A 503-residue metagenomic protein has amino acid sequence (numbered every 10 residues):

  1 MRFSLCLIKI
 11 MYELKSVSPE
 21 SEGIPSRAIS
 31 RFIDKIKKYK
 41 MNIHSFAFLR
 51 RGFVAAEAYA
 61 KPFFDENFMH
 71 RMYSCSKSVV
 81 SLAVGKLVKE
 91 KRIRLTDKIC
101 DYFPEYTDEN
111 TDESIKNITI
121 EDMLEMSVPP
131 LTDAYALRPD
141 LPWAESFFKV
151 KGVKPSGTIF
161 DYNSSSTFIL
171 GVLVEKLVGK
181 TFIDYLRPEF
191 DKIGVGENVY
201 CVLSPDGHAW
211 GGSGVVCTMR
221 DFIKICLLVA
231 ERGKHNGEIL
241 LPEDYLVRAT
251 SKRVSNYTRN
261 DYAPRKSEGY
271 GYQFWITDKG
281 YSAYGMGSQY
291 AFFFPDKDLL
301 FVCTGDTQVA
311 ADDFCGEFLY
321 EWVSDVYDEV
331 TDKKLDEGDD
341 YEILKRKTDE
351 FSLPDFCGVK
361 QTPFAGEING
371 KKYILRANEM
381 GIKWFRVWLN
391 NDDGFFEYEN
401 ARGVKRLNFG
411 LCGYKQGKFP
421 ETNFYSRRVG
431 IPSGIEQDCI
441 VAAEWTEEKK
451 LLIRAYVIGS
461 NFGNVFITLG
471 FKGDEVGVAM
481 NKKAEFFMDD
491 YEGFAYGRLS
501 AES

Functional and structural regions predicted by a protein language model:
I8, G338-S503: Peripheral terminal and inter-domain segments
P25, K91-L95, A134, E175-L186 (+1 more regions): Structural helix-adjacent loops and short alpha-helical linkers that scaffold large soluble proteins
I29-F64, D298-F301: A short, well-structured edge-of-sheet supersecondary motif
G52, M69-T96, M123, L170-V174 (+1 more regions): Active-site SXXK
E90-P129, K149, V178-S213, C217: Active-site helix/loop module of the DD-peptidase/beta-lactamase fold, centered on the serine-lysine SxxK catalytic
M126, I169-L173, G211-K234, Q289-D306: Active-site-proximal alpha-helical segments within enzyme catalytic domains
L246-T304: Active-site Gly/Thr loop motif
G285-D355: Structured C-terminal helix/loop/strand segments within mature extracytoplasmic catalytic/sensor domains
